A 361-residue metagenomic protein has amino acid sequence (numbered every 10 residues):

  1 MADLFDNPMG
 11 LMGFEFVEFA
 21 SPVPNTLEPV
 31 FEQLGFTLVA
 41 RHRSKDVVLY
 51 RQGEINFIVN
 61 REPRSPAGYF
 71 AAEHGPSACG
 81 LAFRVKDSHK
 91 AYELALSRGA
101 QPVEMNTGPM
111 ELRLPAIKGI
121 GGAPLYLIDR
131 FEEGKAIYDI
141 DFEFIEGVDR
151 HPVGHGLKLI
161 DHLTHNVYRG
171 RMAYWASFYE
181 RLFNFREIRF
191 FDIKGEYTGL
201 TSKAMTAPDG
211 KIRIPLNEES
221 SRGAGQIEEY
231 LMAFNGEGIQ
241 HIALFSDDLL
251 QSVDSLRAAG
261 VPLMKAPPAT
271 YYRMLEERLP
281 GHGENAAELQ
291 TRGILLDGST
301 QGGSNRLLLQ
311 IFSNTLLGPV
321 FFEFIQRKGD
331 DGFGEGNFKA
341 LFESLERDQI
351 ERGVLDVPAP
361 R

Functional and structural regions predicted by a protein language model:
M1-F144, H162, R169, Q310: An N-terminus-focused feature that recognizes amino-terminal "leader" regions
M1-P24, A78-L81, I137-A176, N235-L244 (+2 more regions): N-terminal beta-strand motif that seeds the catalytic metal site of vicinal oxygen chelate
M9-N56, S97, M105-G108, R113-G119 (+5 more regions): Core segments of cupin and vicinal oxygen chelate
G13-V17, F31, F36, Y50 (+12 more regions): Short, structured motif recognition centered on aromatic/hydrophobic residues
A78-L81, L96-G195, K203, E284-I325: Extended catalytic-interface subdomain
D209-I227: Active-site-adjacent "gating/activation" loops or surface patches in catalytic cores
I212-I214, N235-N314, V320-R327: Long compositionally biased, domain-poor regions of proteins
L317, I325-D348: Low-complexity, glycine/alanine/valine/leucine- and proline-rich hydrophobic stretches
